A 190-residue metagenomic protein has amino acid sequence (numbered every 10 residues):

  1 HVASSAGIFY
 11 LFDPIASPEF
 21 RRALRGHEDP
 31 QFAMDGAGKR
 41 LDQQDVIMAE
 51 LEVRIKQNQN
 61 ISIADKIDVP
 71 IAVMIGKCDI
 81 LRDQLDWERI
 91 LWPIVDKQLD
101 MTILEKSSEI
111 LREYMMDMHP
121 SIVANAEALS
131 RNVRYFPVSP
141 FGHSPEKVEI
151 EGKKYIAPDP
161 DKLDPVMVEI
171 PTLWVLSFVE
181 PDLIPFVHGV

Functional and structural regions predicted by a protein language model:
H1-G7, S17, I67-I71, I80-E88 (+1 more regions): Non-catalytic alpha-helical scaffolds
H1-T102, S107-A128: Conserved C-terminal guanine-recognition region of P-loop GTPase G domains, centered on the G4
